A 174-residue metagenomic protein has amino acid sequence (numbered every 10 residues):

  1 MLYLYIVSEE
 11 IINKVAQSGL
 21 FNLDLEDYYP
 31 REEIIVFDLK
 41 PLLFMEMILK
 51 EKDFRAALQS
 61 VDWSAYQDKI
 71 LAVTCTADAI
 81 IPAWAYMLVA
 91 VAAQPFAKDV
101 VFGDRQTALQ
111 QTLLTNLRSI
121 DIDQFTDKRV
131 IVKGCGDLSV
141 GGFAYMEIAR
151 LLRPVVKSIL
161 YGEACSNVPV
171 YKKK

Functional and structural regions predicted by a protein language model:
L4-I80, A90, V155-S158, G162-E163 (+1 more regions): N-terminal, charge-rich interaction modules
F54, L58-Q59, R118, G134 (+2 more regions): A domain-level signal for the structural core that forms small-molecule/cofactor-binding pockets and catalytic centers
I70-T76, V101-G103, R129-C135: Short glycine-rich or small-residue beta-strand-to-loop segments that form or flank ligand, phosphate, metal/Fe-S
T76-A83, C135-G142, S166: Gly/Ser/Thr-rich loops at beta-strand to alpha-helix junctions that form or flank small-molecule/cofactor-binding
A85-Q124, G162-N167: Long, charge-dense
Y86-A93, A144-R153: Short, non-transmembrane amphipathic alpha-helical segments
I122-M146: Extended, charge-rich low-complexity interaction segments
